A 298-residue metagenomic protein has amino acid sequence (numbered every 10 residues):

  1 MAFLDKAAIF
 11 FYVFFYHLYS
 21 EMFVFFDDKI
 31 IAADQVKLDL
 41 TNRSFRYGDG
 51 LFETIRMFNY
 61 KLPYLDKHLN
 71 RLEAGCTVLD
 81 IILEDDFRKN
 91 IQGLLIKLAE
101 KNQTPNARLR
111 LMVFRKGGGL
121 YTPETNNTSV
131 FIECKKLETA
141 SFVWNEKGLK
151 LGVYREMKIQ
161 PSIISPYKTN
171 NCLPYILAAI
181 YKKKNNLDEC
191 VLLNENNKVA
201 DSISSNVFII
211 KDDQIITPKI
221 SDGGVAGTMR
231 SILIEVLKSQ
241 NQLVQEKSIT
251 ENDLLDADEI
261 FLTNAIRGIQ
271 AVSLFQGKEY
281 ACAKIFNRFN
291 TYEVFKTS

Functional and structural regions predicted by a protein language model:
M1-I9: Positively charged N-terminal leader segments that act as targeting/secretion signals
I9-L18: Hydrophobic alpha-helical signal peptides and transmembrane signal-/tail-anchor segments that drive secretory-pathway
Y19-K97, G119-S298: Helix-start/capping segments and mature chain N-termini
A99-Q103: Phosphate/pyrophosphate-binding loops at sites that engage ATP/ADP/AMP, CoA/4′-phosphopantetheine, polyphosphate
T104-V113: Ordered, amphipathic secondary-structure segments that act as subunit-interaction surfaces in large macromolecular
